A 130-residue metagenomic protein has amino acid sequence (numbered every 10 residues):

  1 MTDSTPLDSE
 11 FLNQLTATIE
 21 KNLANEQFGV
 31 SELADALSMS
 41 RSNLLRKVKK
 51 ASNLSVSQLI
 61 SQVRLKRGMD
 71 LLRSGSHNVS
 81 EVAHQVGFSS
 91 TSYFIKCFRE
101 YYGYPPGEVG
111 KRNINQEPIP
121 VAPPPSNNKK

Functional and structural regions predicted by a protein language model:
M1-N13, D35, K50-Q58, Q62: Short, Lys/Arg-enriched, Trp-marked, Pro/Gly-tolerant hinge/linker segments that flank
M1-N25, G110-K130: Inter-domain helical "communication" segments and dimerization helices that couple sensory or membrane-embedded modules
P6-S9, F28, S42, H77: Conserved catalytic/ATP-binding subdomain
T16-F28, V48, S52, M69-N78 (+2 more regions): Basic, amphipathic alpha-helical hairpins
V30-L59, A83-E108: Basic/polar phosphate-binding segments, predominantly the helix-turn-helix DNA-binding elements of transcriptional
K50-S89, K111-K130: Terminal helix-turn-helix DNA-binding modules in bacterial transcription factors
